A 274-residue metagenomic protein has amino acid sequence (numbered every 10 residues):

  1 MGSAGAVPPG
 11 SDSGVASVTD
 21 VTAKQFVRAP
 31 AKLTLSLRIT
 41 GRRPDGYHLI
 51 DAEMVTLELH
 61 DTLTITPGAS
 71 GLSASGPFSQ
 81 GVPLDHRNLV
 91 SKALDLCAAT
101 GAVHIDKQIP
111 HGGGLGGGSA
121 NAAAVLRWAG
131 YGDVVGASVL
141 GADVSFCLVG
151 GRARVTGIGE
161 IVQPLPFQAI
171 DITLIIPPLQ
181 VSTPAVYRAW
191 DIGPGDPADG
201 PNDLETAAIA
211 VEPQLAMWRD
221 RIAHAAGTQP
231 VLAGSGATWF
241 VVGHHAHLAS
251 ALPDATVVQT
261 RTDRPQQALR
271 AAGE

Functional and structural regions predicted by a protein language model:
G2-G112, I176: ATP-binding N-lobe of GHMP and related small-molecule kinases
T19-V21, Q25-R28, S36, R42-L49 (+2 more regions): ATP-dependent small-molecule kinase catalytic core of the GHMP/sugar-kinase superfamily and closely related
G71, P110-G112, S145, A237-F240: Short, active-site-adjacent cap segments at secondary-structure transitions
A74, V90-A93, L126, W239-G243: Short, hydrophobic beta-strand segments that form beta-sheet elements in well-ordered domains
S75-P77, D106, A233, V258-T262: Conserved beta-strand termini and adjacent loop/short-helix elements that scaffold enzyme active sites in alpha/beta
L89, N121, Q214: Charged catalytic carboxylate motif
G113-L140: DPxDG-like acidic metal-binding loop motif
G117-G118, L232-A237: Glycine-rich beta-strand-to-loop/alpha-helix junction loops that act as flexible
